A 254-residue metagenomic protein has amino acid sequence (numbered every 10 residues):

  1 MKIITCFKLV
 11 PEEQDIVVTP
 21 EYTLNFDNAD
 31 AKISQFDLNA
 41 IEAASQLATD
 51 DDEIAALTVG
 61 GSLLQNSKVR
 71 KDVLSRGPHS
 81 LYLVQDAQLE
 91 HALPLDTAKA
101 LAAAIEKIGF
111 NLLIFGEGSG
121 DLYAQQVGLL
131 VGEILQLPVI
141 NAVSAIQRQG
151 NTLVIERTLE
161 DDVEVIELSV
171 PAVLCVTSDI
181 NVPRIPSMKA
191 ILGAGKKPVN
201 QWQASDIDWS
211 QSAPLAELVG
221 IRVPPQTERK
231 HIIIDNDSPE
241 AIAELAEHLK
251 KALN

Functional and structural regions predicted by a protein language model:
M1-N254: N-terminal glycine-rich FAD/FM-binding segment characteristic of electron-transfer flavoproteins
